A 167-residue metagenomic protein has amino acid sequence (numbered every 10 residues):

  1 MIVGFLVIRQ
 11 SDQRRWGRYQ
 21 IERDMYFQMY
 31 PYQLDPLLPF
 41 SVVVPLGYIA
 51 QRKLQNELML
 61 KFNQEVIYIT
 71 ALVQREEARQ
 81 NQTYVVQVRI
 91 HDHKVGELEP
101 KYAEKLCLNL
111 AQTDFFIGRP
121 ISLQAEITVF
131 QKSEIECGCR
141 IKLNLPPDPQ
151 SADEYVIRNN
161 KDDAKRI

Functional and structural regions predicted by a protein language model:
M1-I167: Conserved active-site motif detector
